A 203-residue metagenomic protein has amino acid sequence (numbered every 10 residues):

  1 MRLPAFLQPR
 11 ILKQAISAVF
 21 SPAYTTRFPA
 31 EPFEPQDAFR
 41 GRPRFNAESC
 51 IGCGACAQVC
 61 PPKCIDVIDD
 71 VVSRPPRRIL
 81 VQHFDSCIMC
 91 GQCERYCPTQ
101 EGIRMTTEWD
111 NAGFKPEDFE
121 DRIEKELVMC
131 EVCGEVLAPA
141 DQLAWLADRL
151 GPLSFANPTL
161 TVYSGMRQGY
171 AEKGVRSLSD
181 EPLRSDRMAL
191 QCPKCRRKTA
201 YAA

Functional and structural regions predicted by a protein language model:
M1-R77, F84-S86, Q92-A203: Non-ligating segments of multi-cofactor redox enzymes
